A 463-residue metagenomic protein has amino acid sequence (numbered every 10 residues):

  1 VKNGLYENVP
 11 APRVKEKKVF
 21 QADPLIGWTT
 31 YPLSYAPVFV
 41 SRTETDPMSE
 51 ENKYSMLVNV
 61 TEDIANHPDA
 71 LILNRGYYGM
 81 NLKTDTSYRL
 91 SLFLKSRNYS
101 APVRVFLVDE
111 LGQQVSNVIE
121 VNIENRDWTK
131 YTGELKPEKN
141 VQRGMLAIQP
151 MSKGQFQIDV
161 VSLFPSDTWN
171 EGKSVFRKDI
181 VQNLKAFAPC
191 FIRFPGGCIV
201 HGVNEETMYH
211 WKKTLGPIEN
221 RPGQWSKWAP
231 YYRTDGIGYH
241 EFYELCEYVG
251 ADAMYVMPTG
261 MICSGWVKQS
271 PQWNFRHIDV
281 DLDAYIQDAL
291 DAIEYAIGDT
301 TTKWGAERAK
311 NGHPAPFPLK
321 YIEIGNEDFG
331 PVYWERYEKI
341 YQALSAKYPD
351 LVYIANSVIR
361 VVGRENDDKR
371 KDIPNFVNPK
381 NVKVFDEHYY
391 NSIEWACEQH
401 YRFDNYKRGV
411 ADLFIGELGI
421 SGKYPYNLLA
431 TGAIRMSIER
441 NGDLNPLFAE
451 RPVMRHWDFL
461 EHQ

Functional and structural regions predicted by a protein language model:
V1-T234, D252, Q269-D283, P331 (+1 more regions): Extracellular and organelle-lumenal recognition/adhesion modules and their flexible linkers in secreted
R13-K15, R97-A101, I199-V203, M261-W266 (+6 more regions): Flexible loop/turn segments at secondary-structure boundaries
L135-E138, R143-A147, T168-C190, T234-V249 (+7 more regions): An active-site-proximal structural segment forming one wall of the substrate-binding cleft that immediately precedes
Q149-M151, D159-V160, P165, P195-C198 (+5 more regions): Active-site groove signature of glycoside hydrolases
A186, F191-R193, D252-M254, P316-E323 (+4 more regions): Structural preference for beta-strand elements that scaffold enzyme active sites
F194, V256-P258, T302-G312, Y341-R370 (+2 more regions): Aromatic-lined carbohydrate-recognition surfaces of secreted/lumenal glycan-active proteins
V200, M261-S264, V410-Q463: Aromatic/acidic polysaccharide-binding cleft in carbohydrate-active enzymes
Q224-K227, Y231-G236, E241-E244, P331 (+4 more regions): Glycoside hydrolase catalytic-domain groove-lining segments
